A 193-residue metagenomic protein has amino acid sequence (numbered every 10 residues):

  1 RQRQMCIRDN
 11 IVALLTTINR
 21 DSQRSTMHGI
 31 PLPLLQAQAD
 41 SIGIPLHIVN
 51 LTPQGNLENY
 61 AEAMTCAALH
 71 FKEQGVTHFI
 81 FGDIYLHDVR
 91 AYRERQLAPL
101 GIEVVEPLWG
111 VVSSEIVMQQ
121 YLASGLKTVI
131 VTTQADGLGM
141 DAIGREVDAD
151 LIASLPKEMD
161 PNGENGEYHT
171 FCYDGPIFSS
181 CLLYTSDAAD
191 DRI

Functional and structural regions predicted by a protein language model:
Q2-D9, Y184-A189: Conserved small/polar residues in nucleotide/adenosyl-binding loops
V12-R20: A short beta-strand-loop structural module common to alpha/beta enzyme folds
T17, G82, T132: Conserved residues at the C-terminal ends of beta-strands
D21, A61-K127: Active-site adenylate/phosphate-handling loop in enzymes that bind or generate adenylated species
S22-S41: Glycine-rich phosphate-binding loop and adjoining beta1-alpha1-beta2 segment of Rossmann-like nucleotide-binding folds
H28-P33, L57-A67: Glycine-rich, highly charged phosphate/nucleotide-binding loops
Q38, I42-H47, E73-H78, R93 (+4 more regions): ATP/NTP-dependent adenylation/nucleotidyl-transfer catalytic domains that generate, transfer, or process NMP-activated
I48-E58: Glycine-rich phosphate-binding "P-loop"
